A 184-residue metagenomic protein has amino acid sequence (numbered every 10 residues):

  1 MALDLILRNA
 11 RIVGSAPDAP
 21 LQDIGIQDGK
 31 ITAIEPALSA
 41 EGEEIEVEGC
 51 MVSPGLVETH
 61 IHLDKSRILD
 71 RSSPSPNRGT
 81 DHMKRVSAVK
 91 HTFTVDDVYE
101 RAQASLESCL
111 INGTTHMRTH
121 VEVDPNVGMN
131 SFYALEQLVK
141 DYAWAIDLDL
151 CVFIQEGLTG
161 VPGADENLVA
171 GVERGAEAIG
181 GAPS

Functional and structural regions predicted by a protein language model:
M1-A40: N-terminal metal-binding scaffold of metallo-dependent hydrolase/deaminase domains
A10, I24, G29, G49 (+3 more regions): Divalent metal-coordination and catalytic microenvironments
A37-S53: Active-site metal-binding motif and surrounding structural segment of the metallo-beta-lactamase
C50-S72: Di-metal (Zn2+ and/or Mg2+/Mn2+) metal-binding site signature of metallo-dependent hydrolases with the MBL/beta-CASP
R67-V98, A170, G175-A178: Active-site gating loops and adjacent loop-to-helix segments of metal-dependent hydrolytic enzymes
G79-G128, P183-S184: Divalent metal-binding segments
V121-S184: Metal-coordinating catalytic core of metallo-dependent amide/deamination hydrolases
